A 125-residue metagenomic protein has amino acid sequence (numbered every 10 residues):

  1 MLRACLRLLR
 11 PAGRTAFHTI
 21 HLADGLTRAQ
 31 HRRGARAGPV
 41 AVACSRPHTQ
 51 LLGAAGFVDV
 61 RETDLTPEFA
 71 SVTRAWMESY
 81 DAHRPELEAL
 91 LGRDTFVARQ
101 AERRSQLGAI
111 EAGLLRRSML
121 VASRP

Functional and structural regions predicted by a protein language model:
M1-R14: A short glycine-rich, Lys/Arg-flanked "PGG" loop and its adjoining helix->strand segment in the class I
C5, S45-P47, R104-L107: Glycine-rich, charged/polar anion/phosphate-binding loops that engage phosphate groups from diverse ligands
T15, I20-G25, D64-F69: Short "lid" loop at the C-terminus of a central beta-strand within the Rossmann-like core of SAM-dependent
I20-V40: Short, glycine-/aromatic-enriched active-site segment of Class I SAM-dependent methyltransferases
R28-A29, A41, S45, E111 (+1 more regions): Generic structural signal for well-ordered, non-membrane alpha-helical segments in soluble metabolic enzymes
A41-E62: Short alpha-helix
R61-P125: Conserved Class I S-adenosyl-L-methionine
